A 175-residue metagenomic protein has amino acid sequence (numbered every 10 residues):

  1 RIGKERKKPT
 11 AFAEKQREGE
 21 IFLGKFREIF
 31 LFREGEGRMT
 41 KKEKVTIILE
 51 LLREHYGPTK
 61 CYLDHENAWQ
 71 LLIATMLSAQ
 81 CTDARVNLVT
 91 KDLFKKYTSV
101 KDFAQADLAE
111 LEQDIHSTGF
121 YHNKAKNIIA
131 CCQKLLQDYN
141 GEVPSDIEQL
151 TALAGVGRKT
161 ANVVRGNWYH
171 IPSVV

Functional and structural regions predicted by a protein language model:
R1-K7, M39: Short Lys/Arg-rich cationic patches that frequently serve as NLS/NoLS or arginine-rich RNA/DNA-binding motifs
R6-E28, F32-G35: Cationic, amphipathic, low-complexity segments that mediate targeting or membrane/lipid association
T40-V175: Catalytic cores of DNA base-excision repair glycosylases
